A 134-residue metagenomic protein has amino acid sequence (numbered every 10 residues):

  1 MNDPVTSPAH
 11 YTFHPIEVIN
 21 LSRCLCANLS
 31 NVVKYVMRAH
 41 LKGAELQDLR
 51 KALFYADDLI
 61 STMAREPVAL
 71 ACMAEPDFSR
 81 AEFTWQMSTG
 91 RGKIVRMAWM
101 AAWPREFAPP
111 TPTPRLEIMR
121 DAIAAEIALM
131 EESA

Functional and structural regions predicted by a protein language model:
M1-A134: Intrinsically disordered, low-complexity regulatory regions that flank transcription factor DNA-binding cores
